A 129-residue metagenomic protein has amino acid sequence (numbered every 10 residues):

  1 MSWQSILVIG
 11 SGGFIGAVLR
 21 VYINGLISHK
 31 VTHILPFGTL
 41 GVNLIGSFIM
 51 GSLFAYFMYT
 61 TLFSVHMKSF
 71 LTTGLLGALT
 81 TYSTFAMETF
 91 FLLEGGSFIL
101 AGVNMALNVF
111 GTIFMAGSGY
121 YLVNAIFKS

Functional and structural regions predicted by a protein language model:
M1-S129: Membrane-interface helix-loop junctions in multi-pass transporters/channels
